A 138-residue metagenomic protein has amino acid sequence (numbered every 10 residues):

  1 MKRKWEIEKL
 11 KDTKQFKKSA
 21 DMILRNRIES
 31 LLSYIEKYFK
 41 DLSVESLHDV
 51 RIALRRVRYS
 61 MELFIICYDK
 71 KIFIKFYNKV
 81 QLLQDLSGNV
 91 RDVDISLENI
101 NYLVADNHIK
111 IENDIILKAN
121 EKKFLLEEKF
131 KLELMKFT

Functional and structural regions predicted by a protein language model:
M1-T138: Cationic, histidine-enriched alpha-helical/coil surfaces that engage anionic ligands
